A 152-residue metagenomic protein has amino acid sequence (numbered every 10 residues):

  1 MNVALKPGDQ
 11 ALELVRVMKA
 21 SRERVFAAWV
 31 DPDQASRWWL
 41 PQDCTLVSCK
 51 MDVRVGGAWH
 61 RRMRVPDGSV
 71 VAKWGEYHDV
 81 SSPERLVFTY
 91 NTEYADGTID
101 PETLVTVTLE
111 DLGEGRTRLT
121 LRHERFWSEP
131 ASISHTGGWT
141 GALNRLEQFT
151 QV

Functional and structural regions predicted by a protein language model:
M1-T45: Hydrophobic ligand-binding cavity/cleft-lining segments
A4-D9, C49-R54, H60-M63, S81-P83 (+2 more regions): Charge-dense, helix-prone N-terminal extensions
K6-G8, M51-V53, D67-V71, G97-P101 (+1 more regions): A generic structural micro-feature
D9-V15, R22, L46, A58 (+4 more regions): Intrinsic-disorder/low-complexity, polar/charged segments enriched in Ser/Thr/Lys/Arg/Asp/Glu/Gln
E13-L14, D33-V70: Short beta-edge strand/loop motif at the mouth of beta-sheet-based domains
R16, C49-M51, K73-D79, T103-D111: Hydrophobic/aromatic beta-strand elements that line small-molecule binding cavities or substrate pockets in beta-rich
V25, A35, W59, Y77 (+4 more regions): Hydrophobic pocket/interface hotspot
V87-T140: Beta-strand/loop substructures that line and gate deep hydrophobic ligand-binding cavities in soluble
